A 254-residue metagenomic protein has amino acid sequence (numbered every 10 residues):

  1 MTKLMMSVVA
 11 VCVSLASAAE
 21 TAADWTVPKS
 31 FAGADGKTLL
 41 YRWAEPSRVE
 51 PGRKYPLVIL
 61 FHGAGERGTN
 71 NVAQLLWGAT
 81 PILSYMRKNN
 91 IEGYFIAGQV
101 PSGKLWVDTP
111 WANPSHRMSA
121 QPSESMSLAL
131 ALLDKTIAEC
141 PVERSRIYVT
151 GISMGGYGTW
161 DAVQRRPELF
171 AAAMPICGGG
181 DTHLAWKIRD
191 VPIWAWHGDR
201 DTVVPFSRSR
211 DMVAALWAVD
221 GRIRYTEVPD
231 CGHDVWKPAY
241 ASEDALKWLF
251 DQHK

Functional and structural regions predicted by a protein language model:
V9-A19: Hydrophobic h-region of N-terminal signal peptides that target proteins for export in Gram-negative bacteria
A18-L57, G93, S125, T150 (+7 more regions): A domain-start/cap signature at the N-terminus of enzymes
R48-R53, W106-S153: Gly/Ser-rich "nucleophile elbow"/oxyanion-hole loop immediately N-terminal to the catalytic nucleophile in hydrolases
F61-G63, H197-G198: The conserved beta1-alpha1 loop
A64-M126: Active-site machinery of serine-nucleophile hydrolases
L76-M86, C177-W186, D190, S207 (+1 more regions): Alpha-helical scaffolding within the catalytic cores of extracellular/periplasmic polymer-degrading hydrolases
I137-P141, S145-R189: Primarily recognizes the serine-hydrolase "nucleophile elbow" in alpha/beta-hydrolase and SGNH/GDSL folds
I176, P192-W196, R200-K254: C-terminal catalytic histidine-bearing segment of alpha/beta-hydrolase fold enzymes
